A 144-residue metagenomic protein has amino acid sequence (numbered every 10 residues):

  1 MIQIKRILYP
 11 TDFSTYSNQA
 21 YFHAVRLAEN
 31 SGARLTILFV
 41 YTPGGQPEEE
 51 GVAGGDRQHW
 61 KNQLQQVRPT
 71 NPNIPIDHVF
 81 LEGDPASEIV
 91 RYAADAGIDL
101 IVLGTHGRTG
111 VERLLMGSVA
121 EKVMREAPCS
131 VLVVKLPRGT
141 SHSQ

Functional and structural regions predicted by a protein language model:
M1-Q19, E126-Q144: Intrinsically disordered or low-complexity boundary/linker segments at protein termini and domain junctions
I2, P69-I101, R138-Q144: Structural beta-alpha unit
I2-G54: Small/aliphatic-rich secondary-structure junction motif
A20, P47-G51, V90-R91, R113-L114 (+1 more regions): Short, well-ordered secondary-structure micro-motifs
L27, A33-R34, I74, I98 (+1 more regions): Short glycine/serine/threonine/alanine-rich loop segments
T36-L38, D77-L81, L132: General small-molecule cofactor/ligand-binding pocket signal
E50-Q65: Short, surface-exposed alpha-helical segments at coil->helix boundaries
Y92-H142: Gly/Ser-rich helix-loop-strand patches that form or flank binding pockets for ribonucleotide-derived cofactors
